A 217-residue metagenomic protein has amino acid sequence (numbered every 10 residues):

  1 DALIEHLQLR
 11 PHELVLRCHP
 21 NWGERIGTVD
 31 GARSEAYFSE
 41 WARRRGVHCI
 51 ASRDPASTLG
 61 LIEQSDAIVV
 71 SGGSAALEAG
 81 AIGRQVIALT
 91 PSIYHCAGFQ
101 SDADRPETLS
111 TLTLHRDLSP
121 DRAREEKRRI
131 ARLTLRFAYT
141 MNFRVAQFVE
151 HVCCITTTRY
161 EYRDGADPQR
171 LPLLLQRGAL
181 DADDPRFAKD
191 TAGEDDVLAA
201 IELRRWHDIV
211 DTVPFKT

Functional and structural regions predicted by a protein language model:
D1-F38: Conserved catalytic-core segment of nucleotide-activated headgroup transferases in glycan assembly
Q8, R43, G80: Anion (oxyanion) recognition and catalysis
R33-S52: Nucleotide-activated donor-binding/catalytic signature segment of Leloir-type glycosyltransferases, i.e., the conserved
H48-S52, Q100-H115: Short acidic-hydrophobic, aromatic-tinged amphipathic segments that line or gate anion-handling sites
R53-S101: A donor-sugar binding/catalytic signature common to diverse glycosyltransferases and related nucleotide-sugar
T108-T217: C-terminal amphipathic helix plus adjacent low-complexity, charged tail appended to glycosyltransferase catalytic
